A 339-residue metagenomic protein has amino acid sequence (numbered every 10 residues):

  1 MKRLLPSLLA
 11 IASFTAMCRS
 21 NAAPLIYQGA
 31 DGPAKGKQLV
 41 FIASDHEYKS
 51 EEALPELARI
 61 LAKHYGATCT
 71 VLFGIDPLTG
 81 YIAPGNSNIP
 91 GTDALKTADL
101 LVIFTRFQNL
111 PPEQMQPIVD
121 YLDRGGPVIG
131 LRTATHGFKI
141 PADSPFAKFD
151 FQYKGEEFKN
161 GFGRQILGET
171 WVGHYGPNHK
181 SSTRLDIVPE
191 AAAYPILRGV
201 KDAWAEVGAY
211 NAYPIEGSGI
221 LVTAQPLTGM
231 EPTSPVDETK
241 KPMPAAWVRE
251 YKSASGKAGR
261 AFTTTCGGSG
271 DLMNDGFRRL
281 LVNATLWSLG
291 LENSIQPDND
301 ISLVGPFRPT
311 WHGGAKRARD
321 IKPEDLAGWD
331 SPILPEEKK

Functional and structural regions predicted by a protein language model:
M1-L4: Positively charged n-region of N-terminal signal peptides that target proteins for export
P6-R19: Bacterial N-terminal signal peptides
A23-A34, E52-A53, K63-A67, T228-M230 (+1 more regions): Extracellular ligand-binding/catalytic regions of CAZymes and related secreted enzymes and adhesion modules
L25-G29, V40-I42, H46-G137: Helical hinge/lid and interdomain linker segments adjacent to catalytic or ligand-binding clefts that mediate domain
K35-G36, L131-S234, P297-K339: An acidic, glycine-rich "communication" segment
L39, A43, L221-T223, F262-C266: Active-site-proximal beta-strand elements of phosphoester/diester hydrolases
S44-E47, G176, K180-L185, P235-D237 (+1 more regions): Active-site rim elements
